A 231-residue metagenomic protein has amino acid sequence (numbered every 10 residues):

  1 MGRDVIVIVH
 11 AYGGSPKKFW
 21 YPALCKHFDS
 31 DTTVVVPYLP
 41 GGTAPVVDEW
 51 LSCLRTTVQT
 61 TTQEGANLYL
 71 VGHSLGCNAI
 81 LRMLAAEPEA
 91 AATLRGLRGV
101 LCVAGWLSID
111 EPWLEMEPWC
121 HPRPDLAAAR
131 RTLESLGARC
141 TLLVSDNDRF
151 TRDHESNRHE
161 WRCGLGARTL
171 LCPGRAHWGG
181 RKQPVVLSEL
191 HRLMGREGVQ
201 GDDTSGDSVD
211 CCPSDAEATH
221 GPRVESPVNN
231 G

Functional and structural regions predicted by a protein language model:
R3-A66, C211: Active-site catalytic motif of lipid deacylating hydrolases and related acyltransferases
A11, L39-G42, V100-I109: Active-site nucleophile loop of the alpha/beta-hydrolase fold
P45, R175-P184: Catalytic histidine-centered segment of alpha/beta-hydrolase-like enzymes
V71-G76, I80: Gly/Ala-rich beta-loop-alpha elbow adjacent to hydrolase catalytic centers
L136, L142-V144: Short beta-strand/loop motif that positions the catalytic acidic residue of the alpha/beta-hydrolase fold
R149-E155: Conserved alpha/beta-hydrolase "acid-adjacent" motif
G180-M194: Post-His helix in hydrolase/transferase enzymes
